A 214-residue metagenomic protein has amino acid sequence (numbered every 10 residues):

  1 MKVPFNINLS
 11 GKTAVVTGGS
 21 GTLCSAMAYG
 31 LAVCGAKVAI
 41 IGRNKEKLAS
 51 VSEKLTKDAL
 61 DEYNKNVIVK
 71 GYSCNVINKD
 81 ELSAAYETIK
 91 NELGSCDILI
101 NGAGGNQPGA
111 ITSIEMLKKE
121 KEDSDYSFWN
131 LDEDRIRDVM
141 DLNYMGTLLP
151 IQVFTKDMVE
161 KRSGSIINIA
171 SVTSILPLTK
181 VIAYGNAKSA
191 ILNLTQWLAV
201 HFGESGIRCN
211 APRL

Functional and structural regions predicted by a protein language model:
S20-G21: Conserved glycine-rich cofactor-binding loop
C34-V51: Conserved glycine-rich Rossmann-like NAD(P)H-binding loop of the short-chain dehydrogenase/reductase
G109-F128, D132-R137: Substrate-binding pocket helix/loop in short-chain dehydrogenase/reductase
I151, A187, T195: Active-site helix of classical SDR
K156, V200-H201: Alpha-helical segment proximal to the catalytic Tyr-Lys
S171: Residue(s) in the substrate-gating loop at a strand-loop-helix junction that position the organic substrate next
P177-G185, W197-A199: Active-site loop-to-helix junction immediately N-terminal to the catalytic Tyr of the SDR YXXXK motif in Rossmann-fold
